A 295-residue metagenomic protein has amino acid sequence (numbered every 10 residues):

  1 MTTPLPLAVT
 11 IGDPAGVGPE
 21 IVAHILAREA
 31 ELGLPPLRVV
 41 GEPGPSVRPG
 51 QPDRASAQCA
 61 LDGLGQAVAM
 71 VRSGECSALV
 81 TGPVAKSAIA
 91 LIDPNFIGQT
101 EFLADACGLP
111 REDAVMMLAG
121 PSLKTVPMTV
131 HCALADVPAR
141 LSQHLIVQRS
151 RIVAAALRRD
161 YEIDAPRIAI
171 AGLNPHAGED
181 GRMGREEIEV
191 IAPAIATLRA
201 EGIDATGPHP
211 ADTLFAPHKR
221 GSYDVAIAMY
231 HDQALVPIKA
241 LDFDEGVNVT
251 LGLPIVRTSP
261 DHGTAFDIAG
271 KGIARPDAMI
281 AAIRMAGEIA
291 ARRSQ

Functional and structural regions predicted by a protein language model:
M1-F102, R140-M229, Q233-T258, H262-T264 (+1 more regions): Contiguous, glycine/small-aliphatic-enriched amphipathic segments in soluble metabolic enzymes
T100-R111: A glycine-rich helix N-cap at a beta->alpha junction
A104, A114-M117, R159-D160: A generic local secondary-structure boundary/capping motif
M117-Q148: Ligand-binding beta-strand-loop-alpha-helix segment within the catalytic cores of soluble metabolic enzymes
